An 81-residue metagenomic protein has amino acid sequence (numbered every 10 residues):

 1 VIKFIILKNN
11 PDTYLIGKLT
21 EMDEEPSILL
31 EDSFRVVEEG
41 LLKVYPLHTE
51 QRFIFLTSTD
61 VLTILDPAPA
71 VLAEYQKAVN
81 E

Functional and structural regions predicted by a protein language model:
V1-E81: Conserved RNA-binding domains used in RNP assembly and mRNA/RNA metabolism
